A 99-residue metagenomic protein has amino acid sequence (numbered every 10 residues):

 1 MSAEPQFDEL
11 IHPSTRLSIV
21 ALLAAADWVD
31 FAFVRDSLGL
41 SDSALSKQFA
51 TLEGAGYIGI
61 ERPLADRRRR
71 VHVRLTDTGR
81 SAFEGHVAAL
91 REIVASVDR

Functional and structural regions predicted by a protein language model:
M1-E4, S18-A21, A25, S81-R99: Amphipathic alpha-helical dimerization/coiled-coil segments that flank or bridge DNA-binding/regulatory modules
S2-A44, A65-R74: N-terminal helix-turn-helix DNA-binding core of bacterial DNA-binding proteins
F49-A50: Short, hydrophobic-biased segments on the C-terminal half of alpha helices that form "recognition helices"
G56: Glycine-centered, phosphate/nucleic-acid-interacting loop/turn motifs that mediate DNA/RNA or nucleotide
I60: Short beta-strand "wing" residues that participate in macromolecule-binding interfaces
L75-G79: Accessory beta->alpha helical hairpin/"wing" motif in late/C-terminal subdomains of nucleic-acid enzymes
